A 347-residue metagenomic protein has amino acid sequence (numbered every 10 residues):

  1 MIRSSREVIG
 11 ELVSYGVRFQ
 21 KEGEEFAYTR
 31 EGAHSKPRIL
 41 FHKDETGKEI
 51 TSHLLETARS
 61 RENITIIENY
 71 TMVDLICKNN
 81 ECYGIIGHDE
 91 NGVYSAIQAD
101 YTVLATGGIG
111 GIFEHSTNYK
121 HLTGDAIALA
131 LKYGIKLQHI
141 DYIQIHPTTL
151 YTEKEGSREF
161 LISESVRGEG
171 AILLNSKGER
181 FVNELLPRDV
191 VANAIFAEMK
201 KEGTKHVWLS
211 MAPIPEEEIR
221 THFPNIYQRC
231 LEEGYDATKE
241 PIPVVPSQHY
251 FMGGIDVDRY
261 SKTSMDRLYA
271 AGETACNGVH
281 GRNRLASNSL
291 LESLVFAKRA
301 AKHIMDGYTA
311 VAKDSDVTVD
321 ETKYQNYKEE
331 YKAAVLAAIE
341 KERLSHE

Functional and structural regions predicted by a protein language model:
M1-F19, K132-I143: Conserved FAD-binding subdomain of flavin-dependent enzymes
V13-Y94, Y101, A105, T149-E153: Conserved redox-cofactor binding core of oxidoreductases
Q20-R30, H34-P37, R167, L174-V190 (+5 more regions): Glycine- and aromatic-enriched mobile tails/lids
I67-E68, V73-C82, G87-H88, H222-C276 (+1 more regions): A glycine-rich dinucleotide-binding beta-alpha-beta segment and adjacent secondary-structure elements that constitute
M72, A96-G107, A130, G178 (+1 more regions): Short hydrophobic core segments
E90, A99-Y101, A105-G110, Y235 (+1 more regions): Glycine-/small-residue-rich beta->alpha transition segments that form the dinucleotide
Y101-K154, F160, L290, L294: Glycine-rich loop(s) and the adjacent beta-strand/alpha-helix scaffold that form part
L129, I135-Y235, H303: An anion/pyrophosphate-binding glycine-rich loop and adjacent beta-alpha core in soluble alpha-beta enzymes
